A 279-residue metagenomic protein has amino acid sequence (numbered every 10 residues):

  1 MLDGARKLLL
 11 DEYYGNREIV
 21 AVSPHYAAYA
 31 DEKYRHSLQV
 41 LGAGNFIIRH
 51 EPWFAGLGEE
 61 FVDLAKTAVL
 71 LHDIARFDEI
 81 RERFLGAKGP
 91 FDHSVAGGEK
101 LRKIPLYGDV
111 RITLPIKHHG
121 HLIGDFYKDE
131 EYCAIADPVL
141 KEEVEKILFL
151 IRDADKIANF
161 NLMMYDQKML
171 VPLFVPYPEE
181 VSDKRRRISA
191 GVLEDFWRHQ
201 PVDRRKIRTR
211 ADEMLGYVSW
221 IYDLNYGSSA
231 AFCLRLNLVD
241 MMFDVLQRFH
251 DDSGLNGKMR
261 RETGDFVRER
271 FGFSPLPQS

Functional and structural regions predicted by a protein language model:
L9-Q39, A75-G86: Active-site flanking loop/helix segments enriched in acidic
A28-D63, L71, I80-R83, Y127-K128 (+1 more regions): Divalent metal-dependent phosphate-bond-processing catalytic cores, especially two-metal-ion Mg2+/Mn2+ enzymes that act
Q39-I47, P90-P105: An active-site-proximal "capping" alpha-helix that borders the catalytic cofactor pocket
E60-G89, G97, L101, I112-D125: His-Asp-centered metal-binding catalytic motifs of divalent-metal-dependent phosphohydrolases/nucleases
K88-V95, L106-T113, L140-V144, L148-I151: Short, amphipathic alpha-helical segments
K103-V110, H118-D129, K156-N159, M163: Alpha-helix capping at helix-to-loop junctions
